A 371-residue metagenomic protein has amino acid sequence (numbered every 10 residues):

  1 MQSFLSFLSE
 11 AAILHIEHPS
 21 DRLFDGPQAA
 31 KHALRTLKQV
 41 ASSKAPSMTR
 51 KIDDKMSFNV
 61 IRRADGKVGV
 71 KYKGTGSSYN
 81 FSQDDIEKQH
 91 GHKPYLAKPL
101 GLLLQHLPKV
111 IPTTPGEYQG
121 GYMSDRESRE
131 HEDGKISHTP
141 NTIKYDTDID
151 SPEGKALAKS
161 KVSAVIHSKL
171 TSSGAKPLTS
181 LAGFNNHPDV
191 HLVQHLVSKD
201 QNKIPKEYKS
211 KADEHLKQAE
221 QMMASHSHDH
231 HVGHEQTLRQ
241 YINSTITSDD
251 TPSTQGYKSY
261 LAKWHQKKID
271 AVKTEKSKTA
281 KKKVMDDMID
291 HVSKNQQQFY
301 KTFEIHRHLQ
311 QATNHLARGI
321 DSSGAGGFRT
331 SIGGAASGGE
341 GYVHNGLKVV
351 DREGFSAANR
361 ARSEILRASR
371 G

Functional and structural regions predicted by a protein language model:
Q2-A11: Proteolytic processing junctions in secreted/extracellular precursors, especially proprotein convertase/trypsin-like
E10-P46, K51-G371: Core nucleotide-handling region used for phosphoryl-transfer chemistry
